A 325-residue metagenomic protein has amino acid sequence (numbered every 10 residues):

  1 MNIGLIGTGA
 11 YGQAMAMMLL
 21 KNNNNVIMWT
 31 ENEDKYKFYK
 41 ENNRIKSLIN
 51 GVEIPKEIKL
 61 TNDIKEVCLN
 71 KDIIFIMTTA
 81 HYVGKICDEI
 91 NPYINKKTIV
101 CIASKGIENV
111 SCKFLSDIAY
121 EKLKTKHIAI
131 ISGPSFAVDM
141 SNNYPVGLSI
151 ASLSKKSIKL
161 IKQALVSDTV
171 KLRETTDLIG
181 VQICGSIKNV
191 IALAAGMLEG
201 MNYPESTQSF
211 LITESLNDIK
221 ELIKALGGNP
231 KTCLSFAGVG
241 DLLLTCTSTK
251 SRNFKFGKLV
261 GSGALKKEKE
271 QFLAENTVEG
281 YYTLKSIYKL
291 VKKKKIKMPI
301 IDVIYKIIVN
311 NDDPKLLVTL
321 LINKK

Functional and structural regions predicted by a protein language model:
M1-E53, K59-N62, E89: NAD(P)+-binding Rossmann beta1-loop-alpha1 motif at the extreme N-terminus of oxidoreductases
I3, N25-V26, K126-I128, L172: Hydrophobic anchor at the start of a short beta-strand that flanks the dinucleotide cofactor-binding loop
I54, T61-L69, I73-P145, I161: Rossmann-like NAD(P)(H) cofactor-binding subdomain of soluble oxidoreductases
Y82, Y93, K122-K126, P145-L193 (+1 more regions): Internal alpha-helical scaffold of NAD(P)-dependent oxidoreductase catalytic cores
A195-G196, K224-L234, G238-K325: NAD(P)-dependent Rossmann-like dehydrogenase/reductase catalytic/cofactor-binding core
